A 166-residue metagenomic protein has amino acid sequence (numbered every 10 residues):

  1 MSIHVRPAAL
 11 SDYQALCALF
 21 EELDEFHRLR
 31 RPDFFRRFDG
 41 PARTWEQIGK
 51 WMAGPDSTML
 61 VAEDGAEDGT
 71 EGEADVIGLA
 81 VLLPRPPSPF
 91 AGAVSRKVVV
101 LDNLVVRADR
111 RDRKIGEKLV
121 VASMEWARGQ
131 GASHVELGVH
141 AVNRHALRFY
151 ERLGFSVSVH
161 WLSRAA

Functional and structural regions predicted by a protein language model:
M1-Q14: Conserved N-terminal entry element of GNAT/NAT acetyltransferase domains
E21, E25-Q47: Conserved GNAT-fold acetyl-CoA-binding loop/helix
W45-V61, V100: A short helix-loop-beta-strand connector motif used in the catalytic cores of GNAT acetyltransferases and, in some
V61, G72-P84, V100, V105: Conserved beta-strand in the GNAT
A62, D112-V120: Glycine-rich acyl-CoA binding loop
P87-P89, E136-H140, E151, S156-A166: Conserved catalytic-core motifs of GNAT/GCN5-like acyltransferases
E117, V121, G129, A141-V159: Conserved active-site alpha-helix within GNAT-family acetyltransferase domains
A127-G138: Conserved GNAT acetyl-CoA-binding A-motif
